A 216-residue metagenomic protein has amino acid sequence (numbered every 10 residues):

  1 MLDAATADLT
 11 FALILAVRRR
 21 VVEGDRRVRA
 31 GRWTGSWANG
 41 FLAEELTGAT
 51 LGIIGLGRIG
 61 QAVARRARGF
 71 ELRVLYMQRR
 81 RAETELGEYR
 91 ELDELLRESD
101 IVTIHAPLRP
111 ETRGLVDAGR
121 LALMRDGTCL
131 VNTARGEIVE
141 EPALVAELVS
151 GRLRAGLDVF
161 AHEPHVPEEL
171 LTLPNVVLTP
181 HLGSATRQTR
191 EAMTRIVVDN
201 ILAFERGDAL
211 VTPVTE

Functional and structural regions predicted by a protein language model:
M1-T50, A62-R65: Phosphate-binding beta-alpha-beta segment of Rossmann-like dinucleotide-binding domains, i.e., the NAD(P)
D3-A7, L56, L96, R187-T194: Amphipathic, non-transmembrane alpha-helical scaffold segments
L9, G127-E216: Rossmann-like dinucleotide-binding domain for NAD(H)/NADP(H)
T10, G31, L46, L51-G55 (+7 more regions): Generic structural signal for small/hydrophobic residues in well-ordered secondary structure, especially within
L13, H105-P107, N132-T133: Short, well-ordered coil/turn residues at beta-beta hairpins and beta-strand->alpha-helix junctions within
R20, R73, R154: Residue-level detector of anion-binding/catalytic polar loops
A30-N39, R81-Y89, R109-L115, R135-E137 (+2 more regions): Short gly/ser/thr-rich secondary-structure transition/capping motifs
N39-D126: Rossmann-like dinucleotide/phosphate-binding beta-alpha-beta segment
